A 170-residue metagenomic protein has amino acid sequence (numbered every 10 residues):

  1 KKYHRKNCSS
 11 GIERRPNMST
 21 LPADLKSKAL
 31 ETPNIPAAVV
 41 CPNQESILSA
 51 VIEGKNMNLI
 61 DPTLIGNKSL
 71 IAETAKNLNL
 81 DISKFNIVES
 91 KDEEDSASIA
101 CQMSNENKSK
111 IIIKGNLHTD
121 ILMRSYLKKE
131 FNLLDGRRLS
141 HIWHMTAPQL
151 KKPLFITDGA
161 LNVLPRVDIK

Functional and structural regions predicted by a protein language model:
K1-N17: Short, Lys/Arg-enriched N-terminal segments with co-localized hydrophobic residues within the first ~10-30 amino acids
M18-T63, K68-K170: Anion-binding alpha/beta catalytic cores of soluble intermediary-metabolism enzymes, centered on
